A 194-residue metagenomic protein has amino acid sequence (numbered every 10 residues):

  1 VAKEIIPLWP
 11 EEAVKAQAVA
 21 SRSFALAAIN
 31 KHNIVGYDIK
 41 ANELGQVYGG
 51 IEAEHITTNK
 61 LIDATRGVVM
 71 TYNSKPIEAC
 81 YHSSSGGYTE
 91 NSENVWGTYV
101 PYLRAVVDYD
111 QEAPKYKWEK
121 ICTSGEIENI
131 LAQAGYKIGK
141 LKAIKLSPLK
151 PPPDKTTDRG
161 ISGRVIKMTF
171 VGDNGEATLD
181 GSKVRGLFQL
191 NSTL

Functional and structural regions predicted by a protein language model:
V1-L194: Conserved, single-site charged/polar hotspot
